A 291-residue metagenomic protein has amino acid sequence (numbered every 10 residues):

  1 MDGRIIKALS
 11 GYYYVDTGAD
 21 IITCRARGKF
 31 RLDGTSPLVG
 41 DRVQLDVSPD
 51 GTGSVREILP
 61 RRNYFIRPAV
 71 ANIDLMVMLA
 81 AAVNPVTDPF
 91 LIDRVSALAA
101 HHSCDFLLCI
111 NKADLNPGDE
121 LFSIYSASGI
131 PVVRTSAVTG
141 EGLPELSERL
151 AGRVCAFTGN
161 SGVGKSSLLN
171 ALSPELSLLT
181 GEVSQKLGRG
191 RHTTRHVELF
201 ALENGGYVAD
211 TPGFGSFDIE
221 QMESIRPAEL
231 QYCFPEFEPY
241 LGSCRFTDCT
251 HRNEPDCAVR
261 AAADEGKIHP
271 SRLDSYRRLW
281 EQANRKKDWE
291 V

Functional and structural regions predicted by a protein language model:
M1-L9: Structural detector for short beta-strands of small beta-barrel domains
G11-V15: Short aromatic-glycine-enriched beta-strand elements
I21-P37: Beta-strand/loop nucleic-acid-binding surfaces
G34-P49, L59-M76, A81, A97-F106 (+3 more regions): Helix-rich effector regions associated with P-loop NTPase G domains
D50-I58, V86-D88: Short, Lys/Arg- and Gly-enriched loop/turn segments at beta-strand edges
V83-G129: Phosphate-binding glycine-rich loops and their immediate beta-loop-alpha structural context
K112-V163: Canonical P-loop GTPase G-domain recognition
K165-G181: A conserved segment at the C-terminal end of the G1
